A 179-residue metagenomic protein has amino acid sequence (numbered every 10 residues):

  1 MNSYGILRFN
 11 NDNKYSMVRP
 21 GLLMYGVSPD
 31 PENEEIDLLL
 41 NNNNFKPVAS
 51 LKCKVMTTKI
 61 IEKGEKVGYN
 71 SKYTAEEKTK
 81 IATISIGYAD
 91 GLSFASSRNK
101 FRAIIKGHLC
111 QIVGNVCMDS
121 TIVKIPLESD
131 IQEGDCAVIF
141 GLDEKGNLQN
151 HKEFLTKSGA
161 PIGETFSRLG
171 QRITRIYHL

Functional and structural regions predicted by a protein language model:
M1-L179: Active-site anion/phosphate-binding pocket segments in diverse small-molecule metabolic enzymes
